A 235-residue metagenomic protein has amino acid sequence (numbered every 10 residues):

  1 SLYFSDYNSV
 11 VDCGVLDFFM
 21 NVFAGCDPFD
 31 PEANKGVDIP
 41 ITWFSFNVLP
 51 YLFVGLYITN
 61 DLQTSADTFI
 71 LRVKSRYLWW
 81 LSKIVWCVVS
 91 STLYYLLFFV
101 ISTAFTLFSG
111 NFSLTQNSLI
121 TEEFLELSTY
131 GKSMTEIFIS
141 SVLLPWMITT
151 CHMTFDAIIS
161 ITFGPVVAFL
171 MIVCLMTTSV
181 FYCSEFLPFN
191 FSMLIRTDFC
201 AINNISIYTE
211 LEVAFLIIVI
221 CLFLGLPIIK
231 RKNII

Functional and structural regions predicted by a protein language model:
L2-L49, G55-Y57, L81, V85-I161 (+2 more regions): Secretory targeting signals
V54-R72, R76: Transmembrane helix boundary and interhelical loop/hinge segments in multi-pass membrane proteins
W86, L175-M176, I217: Transmembrane alpha-helical core residues of multi-pass small-molecule transporters, especially secondary transporters
Y94, Y182-C183: Glycine-rich segments within core transmembrane alpha-helices of 12-TM secondary carriers
G164-V180: Central hydrophobic cores of alpha-helical transmembrane segments in multi-pass integral membrane proteins
V180-F181, L222: Hydrophobic transmembrane alpha-helices of multi-pass small-molecule transporters
S184-T197: Transmembrane alpha-helical segments of integral membrane proteins
I217-I235: Junction motif at the cytosolic side of a transmembrane helix
